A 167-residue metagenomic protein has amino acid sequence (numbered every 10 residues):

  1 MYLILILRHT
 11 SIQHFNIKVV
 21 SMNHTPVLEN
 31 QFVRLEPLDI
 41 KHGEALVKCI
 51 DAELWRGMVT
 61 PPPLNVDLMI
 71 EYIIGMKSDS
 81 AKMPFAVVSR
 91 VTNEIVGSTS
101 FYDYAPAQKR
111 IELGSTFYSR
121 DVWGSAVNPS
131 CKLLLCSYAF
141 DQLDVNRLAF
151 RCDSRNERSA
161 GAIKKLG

Functional and structural regions predicted by a protein language model:
Q13-S125, Y138, Q142: GNAT-family acyltransferases
N128: Glycine-rich acyl-CoA binding loop
L135: Alpha-helical, largely C-terminal catalytic domains that coordinate divalent metal ions via clustered Asp/Glu/His
D141-R151: Conserved GNAT acetyl-CoA-binding A-motif
N156-G167: Conserved active-site alpha-helix within GNAT-family acetyltransferase domains
